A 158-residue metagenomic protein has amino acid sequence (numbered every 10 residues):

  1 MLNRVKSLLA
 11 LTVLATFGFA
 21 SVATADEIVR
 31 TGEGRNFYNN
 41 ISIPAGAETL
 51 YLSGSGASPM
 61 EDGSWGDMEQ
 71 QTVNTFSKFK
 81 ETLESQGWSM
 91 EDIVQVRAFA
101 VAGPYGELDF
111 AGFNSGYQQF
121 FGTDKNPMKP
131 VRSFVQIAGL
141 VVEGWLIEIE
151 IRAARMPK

Functional and structural regions predicted by a protein language model:
M1-R4: N-terminal secretory signal peptides that target proteins for export/translocation
K6-S77, E81-K158: N-terminal presequence-like segments and the immediate start of the first folded domain
